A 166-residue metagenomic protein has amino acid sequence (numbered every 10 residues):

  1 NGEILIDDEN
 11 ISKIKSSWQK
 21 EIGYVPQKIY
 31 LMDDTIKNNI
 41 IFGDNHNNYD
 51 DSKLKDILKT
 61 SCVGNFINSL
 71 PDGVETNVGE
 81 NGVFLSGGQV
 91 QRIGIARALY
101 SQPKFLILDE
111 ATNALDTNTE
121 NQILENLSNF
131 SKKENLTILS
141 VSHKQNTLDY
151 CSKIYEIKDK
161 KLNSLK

Functional and structural regions predicted by a protein language model:
E3-D7, Q19, K37-E80, L124-L127 (+1 more regions): ABC ATPase nucleotide-binding domain helical subdomain, centered on the C-loop/LSGGQ "ABC signature"
N10-G23: ABC ATPase NBD coupling module
I95, V141: Hydrophobic anchor residue at the start of the ABC signature
Y100-K104: A short, proline-enriched helix->beta-strand linker immediately N-terminal to the Walker B motif in ABC-type P-loop
L106-E110: Catalytic Walker B motif of ABC-type/P-loop ATPase nucleotide-binding domains
T117-N118: Helix N-cap at the start of a conserved alpha-helix in ABC-type nucleotide-binding domains
N129-S140, L148: Conserved catalytic loops of ABC-family nucleotide-binding domains
